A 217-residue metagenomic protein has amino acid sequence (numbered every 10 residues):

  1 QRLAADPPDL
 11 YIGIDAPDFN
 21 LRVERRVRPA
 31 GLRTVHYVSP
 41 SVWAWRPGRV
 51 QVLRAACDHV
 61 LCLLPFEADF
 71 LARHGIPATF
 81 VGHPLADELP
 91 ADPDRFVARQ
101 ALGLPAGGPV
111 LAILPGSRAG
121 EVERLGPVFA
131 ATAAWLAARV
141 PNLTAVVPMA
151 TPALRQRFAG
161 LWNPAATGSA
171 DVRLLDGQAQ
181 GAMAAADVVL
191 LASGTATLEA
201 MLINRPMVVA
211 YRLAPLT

Functional and structural regions predicted by a protein language model:
Q1-R99, L114-E121, P152, P215: Active-site and donor-binding regions of nucleotide-sugar-utilizing enzymes
L3-P7, L104-G107, V140, A185: Glycine-rich phosphate-binding loop signature in dinucleotide/nucleotide-binding domains
D9-L10, V110, T144, V188: Structural motif
D94-A112, A137-R139: Nucleotide-sugar donor-binding and catalytic loop/hinge architecture of NDP-sugar-dependent glycosyltransferases
R118-P148: Conserved catalytic-core segment of nucleotide-activated headgroup transferases in glycan assembly
A159-G177: Nucleotide-activated donor-binding/catalytic signature segment of Leloir-type glycosyltransferases, i.e., the conserved
G177-T217: A donor-sugar binding/catalytic signature common to diverse glycosyltransferases and related nucleotide-sugar
